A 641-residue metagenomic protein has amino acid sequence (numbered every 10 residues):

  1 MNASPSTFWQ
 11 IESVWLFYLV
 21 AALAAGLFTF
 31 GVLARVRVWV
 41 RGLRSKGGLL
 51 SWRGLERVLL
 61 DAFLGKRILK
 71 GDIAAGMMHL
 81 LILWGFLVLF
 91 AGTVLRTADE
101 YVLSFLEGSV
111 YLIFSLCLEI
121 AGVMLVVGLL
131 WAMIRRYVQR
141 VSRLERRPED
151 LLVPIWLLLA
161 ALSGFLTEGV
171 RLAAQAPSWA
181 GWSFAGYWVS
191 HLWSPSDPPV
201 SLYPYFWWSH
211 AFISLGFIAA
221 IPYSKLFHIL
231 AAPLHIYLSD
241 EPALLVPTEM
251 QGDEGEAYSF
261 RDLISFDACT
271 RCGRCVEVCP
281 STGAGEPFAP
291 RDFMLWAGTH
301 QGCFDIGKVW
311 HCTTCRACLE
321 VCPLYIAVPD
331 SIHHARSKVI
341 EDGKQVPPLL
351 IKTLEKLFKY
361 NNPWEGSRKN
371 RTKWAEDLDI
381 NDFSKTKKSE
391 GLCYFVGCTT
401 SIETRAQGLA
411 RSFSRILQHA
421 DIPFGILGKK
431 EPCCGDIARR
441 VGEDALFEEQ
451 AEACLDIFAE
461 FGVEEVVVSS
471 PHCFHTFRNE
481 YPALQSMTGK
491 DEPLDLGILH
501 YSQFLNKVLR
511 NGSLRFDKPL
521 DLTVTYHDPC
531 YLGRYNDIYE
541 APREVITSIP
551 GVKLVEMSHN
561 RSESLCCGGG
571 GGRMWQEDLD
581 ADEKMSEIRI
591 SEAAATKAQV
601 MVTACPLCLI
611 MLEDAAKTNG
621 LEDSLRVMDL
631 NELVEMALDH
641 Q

Functional and structural regions predicted by a protein language model:
M1-T7, A98-I113, V170-L202: Membrane-interfacial helical/loop segments at transmembrane boundaries in membrane proteins
N2-W131, A257-F266, R291-E431, G435-Q485 (+2 more regions): Iron-sulfur-cluster electron-transfer modules
T29-G47, D99-V102, M133-L151, L166-G181 (+3 more regions): Juxtamembrane/interface segments at transmembrane-helix termini
R41-F63, E145-L151, W179-V189, L230-E254 (+2 more regions): Juxtamembrane inter-helical linkers in multi-pass membrane proteins
L80-F90, V153-Q175: Hydrophobic alpha-helical membrane-insertion segments
C117-V126, W193-G216: Hydrophobic alpha-helical transmembrane segments
P177-G181, H191, L202-Y205, S209 (+1 more regions): Ferredoxin-type iron-sulfur electron-transfer modules and their immediate structural context
V396-L496, Y531-S548, V552-Q641: Cofactor-cradling patches in redox/metallo enzymes
